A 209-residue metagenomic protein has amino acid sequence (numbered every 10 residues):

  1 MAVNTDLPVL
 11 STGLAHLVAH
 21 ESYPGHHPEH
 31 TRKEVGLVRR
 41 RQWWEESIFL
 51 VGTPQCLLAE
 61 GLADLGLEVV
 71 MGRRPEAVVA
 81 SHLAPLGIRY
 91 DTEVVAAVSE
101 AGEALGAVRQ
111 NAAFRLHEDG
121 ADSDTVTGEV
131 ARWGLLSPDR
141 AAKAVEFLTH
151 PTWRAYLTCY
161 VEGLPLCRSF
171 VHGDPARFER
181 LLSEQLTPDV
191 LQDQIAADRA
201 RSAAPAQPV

Functional and structural regions predicted by a protein language model:
V3-A19: Short pre-active-site segment immediately N-terminal to the catalytic Zn-binding motif
P8, W44-L50, E93-V94, V108-R109: Flexible glycine/proline-enriched surface loops and loop-helix/loop-strand junctions
V9-L10, P24-G25, T31-G36, P188-D189: Flexible loop/turn segments at secondary-structure boundaries
L17, E21-H27, T31, G61: Catalytic glutamate of the conserved HExxH
H30-R32, G36-L37, Q42-H82: Post-HExxH zinc-binding segment in Zn-dependent metallohydrolases
I48-E60, A101-G102, P151-Y160: Active-site metal-coordination segments of metallo-dependent hydrolases
E60, L67-F147: Long, amphipathic alpha-helical stalk/connector segments used for oligomerization, subunit docking, or mechanical
A131-V209: C-terminal, non-catalytic "cap/extension" segments appended to globular domains
